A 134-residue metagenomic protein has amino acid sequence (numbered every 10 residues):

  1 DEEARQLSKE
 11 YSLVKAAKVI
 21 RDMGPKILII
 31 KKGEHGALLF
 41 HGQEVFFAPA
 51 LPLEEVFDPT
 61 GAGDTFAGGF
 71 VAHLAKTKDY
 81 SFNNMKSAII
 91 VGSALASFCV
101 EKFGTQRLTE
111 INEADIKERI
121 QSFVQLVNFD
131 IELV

Functional and structural regions predicted by a protein language model:
D1-E2, G33: Anionic group-transfer/hydrolysis microenvironments
E2-R5, I116: A generic structural signal for short hydrophobic patches within well-formed alpha-helices
K9-V134: Conserved phosphate-binding/catalytic region of the ribokinase-like
